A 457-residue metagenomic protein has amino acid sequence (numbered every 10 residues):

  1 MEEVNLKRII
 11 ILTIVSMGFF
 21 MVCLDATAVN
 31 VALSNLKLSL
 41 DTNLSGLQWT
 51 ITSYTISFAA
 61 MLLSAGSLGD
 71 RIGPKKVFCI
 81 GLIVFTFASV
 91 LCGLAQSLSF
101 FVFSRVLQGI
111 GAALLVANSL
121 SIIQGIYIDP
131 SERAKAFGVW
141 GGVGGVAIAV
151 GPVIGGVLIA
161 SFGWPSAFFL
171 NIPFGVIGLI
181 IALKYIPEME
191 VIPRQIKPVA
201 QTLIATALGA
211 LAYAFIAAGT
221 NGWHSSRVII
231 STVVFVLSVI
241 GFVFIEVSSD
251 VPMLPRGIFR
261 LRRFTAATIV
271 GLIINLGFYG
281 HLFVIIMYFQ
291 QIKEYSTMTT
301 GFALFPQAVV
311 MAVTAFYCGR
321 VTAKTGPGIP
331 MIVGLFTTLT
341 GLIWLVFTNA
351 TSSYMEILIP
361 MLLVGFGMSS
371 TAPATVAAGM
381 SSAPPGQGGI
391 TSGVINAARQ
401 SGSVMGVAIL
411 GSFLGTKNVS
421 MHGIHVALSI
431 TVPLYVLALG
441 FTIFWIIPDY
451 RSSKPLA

Functional and structural regions predicted by a protein language model:
M1-K184, F316-C318, T322-T325, I329-A350 (+4 more regions): Transmembrane-helix bundle of Major Facilitator Superfamily
R8-M21, V29-V31, S226-V234, S238 (+1 more regions): 12-transmembrane solute porter fold
A60, L114, T206-G209, G280 (+2 more regions): Residue-level signal for the membrane-embedded core of alpha-helical transmembrane segments, especially mid-helix
D70, Q124, I186-P187, A212-T220 (+5 more regions): Membrane-water interface at transmembrane helix exits
G93-F100, L183-I186, F215-N221, V243-D250 (+2 more regions): Transmembrane helix-loop junctions and nearby membrane-interface residues
I122, I126, V157, Y185 (+5 more regions): A residue-level signal for alpha-helical anchor/packing sites in multi-pass solute transporters
G138, A160-G271, G277, Y295-S296 (+3 more regions): Hydrophobic transmembrane-helix bundles of small-molecule transporters
P455-A457: Short, highly charged, low-complexity non-transmembrane loops/tails of multi-pass membrane proteins
